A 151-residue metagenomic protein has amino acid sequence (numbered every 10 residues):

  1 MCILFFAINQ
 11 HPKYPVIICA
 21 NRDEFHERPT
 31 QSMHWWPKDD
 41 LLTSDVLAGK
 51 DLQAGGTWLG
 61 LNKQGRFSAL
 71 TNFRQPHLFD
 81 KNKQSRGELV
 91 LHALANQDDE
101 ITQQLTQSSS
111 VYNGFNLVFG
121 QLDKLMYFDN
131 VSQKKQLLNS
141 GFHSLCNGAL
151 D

Functional and structural regions predicted by a protein language model:
M1-D151: N-terminal nucleophile
